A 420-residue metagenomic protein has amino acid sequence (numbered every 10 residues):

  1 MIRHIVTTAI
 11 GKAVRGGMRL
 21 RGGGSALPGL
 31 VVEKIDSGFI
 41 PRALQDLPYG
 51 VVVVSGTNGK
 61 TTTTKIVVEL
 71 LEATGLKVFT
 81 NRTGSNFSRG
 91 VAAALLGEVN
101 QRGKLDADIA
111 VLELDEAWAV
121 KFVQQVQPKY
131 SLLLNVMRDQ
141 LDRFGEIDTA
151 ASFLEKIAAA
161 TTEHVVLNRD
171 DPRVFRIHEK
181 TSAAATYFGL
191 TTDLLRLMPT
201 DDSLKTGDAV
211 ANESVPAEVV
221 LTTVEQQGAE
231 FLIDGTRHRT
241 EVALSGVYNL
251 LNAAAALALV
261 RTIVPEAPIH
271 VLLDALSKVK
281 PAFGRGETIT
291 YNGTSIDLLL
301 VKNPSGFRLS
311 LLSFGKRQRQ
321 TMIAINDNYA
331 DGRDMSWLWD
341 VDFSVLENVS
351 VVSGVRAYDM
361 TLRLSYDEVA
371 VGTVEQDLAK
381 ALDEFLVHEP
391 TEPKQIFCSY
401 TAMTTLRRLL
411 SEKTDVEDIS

Functional and structural regions predicted by a protein language model:
M1-S25, G29, K180, A184 (+2 more regions): ATP-dependent carboxylate-amine ligase
I2-A184: Phosphate-binding loop of NTP-binding sites
Y49, L133, M137-T294, V371: Acidic, Mg2+-coordinating active-site environments of NTP-dependent enzymes
N58-K60, S85-N86, D171-R173, Y248-N249 (+3 more regions): Gly/Ser/Thr-rich loops at beta-strand to alpha-helix junctions that form or flank small-molecule/cofactor-binding
T64-E69, V78, L257, A357 (+2 more regions): A generic structural signal for short, well-ordered alpha-helical segments in conserved domains
V67, L71, V91-L95, A253-I263 (+1 more regions): Buried hydrophobic packing segments
T83-N86, N135-D139, L190-D193, N326-N328 (+2 more regions): Short, acidic/turn-prone active-site loops that include or flank metal/cofactor- and phosphate-binding residues
L112, S131-L133, L167, Y187 (+3 more regions): Structural beta-sheet core signal
